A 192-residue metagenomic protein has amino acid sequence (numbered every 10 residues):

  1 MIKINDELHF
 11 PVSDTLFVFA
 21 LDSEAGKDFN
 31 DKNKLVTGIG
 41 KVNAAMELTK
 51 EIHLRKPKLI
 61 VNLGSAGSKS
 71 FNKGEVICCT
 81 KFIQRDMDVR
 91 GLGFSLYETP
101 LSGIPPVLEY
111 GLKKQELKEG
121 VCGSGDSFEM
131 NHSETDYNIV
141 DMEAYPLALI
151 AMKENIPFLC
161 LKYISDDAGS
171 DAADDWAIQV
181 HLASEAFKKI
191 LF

Functional and structural regions predicted by a protein language model:
I4-N30, L35: N-terminal beta1-alpha1 ligand-phosphate binding loop
S23-F192: Glycine-rich phosphate- or other oxyanion-binding loops that anchor nucleotides, phosphorylated ligands
